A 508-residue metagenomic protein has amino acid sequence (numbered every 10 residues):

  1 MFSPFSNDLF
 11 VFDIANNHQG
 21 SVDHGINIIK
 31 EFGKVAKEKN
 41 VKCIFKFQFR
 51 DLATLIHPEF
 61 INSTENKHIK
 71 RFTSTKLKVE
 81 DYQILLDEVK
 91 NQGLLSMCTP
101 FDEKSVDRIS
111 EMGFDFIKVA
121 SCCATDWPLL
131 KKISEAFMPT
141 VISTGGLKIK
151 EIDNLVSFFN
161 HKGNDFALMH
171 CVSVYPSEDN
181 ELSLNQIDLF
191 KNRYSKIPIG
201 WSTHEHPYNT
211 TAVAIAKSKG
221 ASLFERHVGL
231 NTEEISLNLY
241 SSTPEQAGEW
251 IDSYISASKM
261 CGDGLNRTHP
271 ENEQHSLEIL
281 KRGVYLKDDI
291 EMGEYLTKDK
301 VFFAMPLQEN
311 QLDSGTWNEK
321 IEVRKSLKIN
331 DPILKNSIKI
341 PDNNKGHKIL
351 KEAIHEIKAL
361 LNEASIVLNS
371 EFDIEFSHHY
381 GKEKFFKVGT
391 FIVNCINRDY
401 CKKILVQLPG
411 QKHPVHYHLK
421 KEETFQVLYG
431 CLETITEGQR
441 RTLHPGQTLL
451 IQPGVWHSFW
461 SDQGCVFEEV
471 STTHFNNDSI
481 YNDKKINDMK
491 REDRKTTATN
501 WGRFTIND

Functional and structural regions predicted by a protein language model:
M1-K351: Catalytic cores and adjacent flexible loops of soluble metabolic enzymes that perform enolate/carbanion chemistry on
G293, N330, L408-Q411, G446-T448 (+1 more regions): Tight coil/turn sites that cap or link beta-strands
N343-Y400, E492-D508: A short, N-terminal "cap"/entry segment at the start of jelly-roll beta-barrel domains of the cupin/DSBH fold
F386-V388, K403-L419: Conserved short histidine dyad/triad with adjacent acidic residue
L408-P409, L419-E437: Glycine- and acidic-residue-biased ligand/ion/polar-headgroup-sensing regions
T424, G438-W456: Short acidic-glycine-tyrosine-enriched beta hairpin
D462-D508: Double-stranded beta-helix
